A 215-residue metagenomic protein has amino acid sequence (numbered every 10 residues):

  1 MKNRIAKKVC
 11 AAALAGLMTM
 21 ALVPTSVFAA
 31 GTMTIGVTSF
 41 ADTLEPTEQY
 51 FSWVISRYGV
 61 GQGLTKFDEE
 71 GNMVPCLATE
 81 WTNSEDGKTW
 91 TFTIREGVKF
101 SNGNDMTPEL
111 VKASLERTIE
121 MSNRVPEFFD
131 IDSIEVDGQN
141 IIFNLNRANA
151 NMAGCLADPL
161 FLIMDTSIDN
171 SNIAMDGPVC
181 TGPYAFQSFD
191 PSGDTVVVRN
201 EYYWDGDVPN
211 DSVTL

Functional and structural regions predicted by a protein language model:
K2-A13: Bacterial N-terminal signal peptides that target proteins for export
L14-L22: Hydrophobic core
L22-T32: Sec-dependent signal peptide cleavage junction
A30-F40, T89-F92, V111-S114, I141-F143 (+3 more regions): Short, well-ordered beta-strand elements
G36-E85, V179-C180: N-terminal lobe/hinge region of extracytoplasmic solute-binding protein
T79-M121, I142: Aromatic- and charge-enriched surface segment that lines or borders ligand/interaction sites
P126-S167, S188-D190: Surface-exposed binding/hinge segments that line and control ligand-binding clefts or catalytic entry sites
A157-V208, S212: Gly/Pro-rich hinge or "lid" segments in bacterial periplasmic/extracellular proteins
